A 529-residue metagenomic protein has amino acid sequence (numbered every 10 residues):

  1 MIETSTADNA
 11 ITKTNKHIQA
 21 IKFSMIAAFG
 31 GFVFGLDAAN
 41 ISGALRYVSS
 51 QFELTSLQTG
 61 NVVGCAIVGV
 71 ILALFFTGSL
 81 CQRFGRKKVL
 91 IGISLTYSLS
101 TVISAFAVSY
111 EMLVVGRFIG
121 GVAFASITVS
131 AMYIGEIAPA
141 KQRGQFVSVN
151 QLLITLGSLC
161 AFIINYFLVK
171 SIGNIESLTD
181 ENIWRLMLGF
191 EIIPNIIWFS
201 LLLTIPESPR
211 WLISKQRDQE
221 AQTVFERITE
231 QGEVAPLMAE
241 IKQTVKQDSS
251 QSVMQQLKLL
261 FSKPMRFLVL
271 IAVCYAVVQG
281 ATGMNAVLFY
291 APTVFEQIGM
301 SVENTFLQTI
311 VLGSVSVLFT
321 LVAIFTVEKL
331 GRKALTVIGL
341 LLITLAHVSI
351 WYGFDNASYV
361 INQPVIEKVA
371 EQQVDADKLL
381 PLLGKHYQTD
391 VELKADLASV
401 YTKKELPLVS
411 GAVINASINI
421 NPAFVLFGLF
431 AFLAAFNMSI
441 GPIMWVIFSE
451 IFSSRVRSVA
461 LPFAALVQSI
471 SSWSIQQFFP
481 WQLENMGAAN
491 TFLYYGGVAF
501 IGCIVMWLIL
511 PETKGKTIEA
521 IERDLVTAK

Functional and structural regions predicted by a protein language model:
I2-K529: Transmembrane-helix signature of 12-pass secondary carriers
